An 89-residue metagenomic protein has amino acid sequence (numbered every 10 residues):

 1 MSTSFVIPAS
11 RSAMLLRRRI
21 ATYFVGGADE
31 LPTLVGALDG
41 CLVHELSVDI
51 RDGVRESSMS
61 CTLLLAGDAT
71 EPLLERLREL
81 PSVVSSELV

Functional and structural regions predicted by a protein language model:
M1-S58, T62-V89: Long, contiguous binding/interaction regions
